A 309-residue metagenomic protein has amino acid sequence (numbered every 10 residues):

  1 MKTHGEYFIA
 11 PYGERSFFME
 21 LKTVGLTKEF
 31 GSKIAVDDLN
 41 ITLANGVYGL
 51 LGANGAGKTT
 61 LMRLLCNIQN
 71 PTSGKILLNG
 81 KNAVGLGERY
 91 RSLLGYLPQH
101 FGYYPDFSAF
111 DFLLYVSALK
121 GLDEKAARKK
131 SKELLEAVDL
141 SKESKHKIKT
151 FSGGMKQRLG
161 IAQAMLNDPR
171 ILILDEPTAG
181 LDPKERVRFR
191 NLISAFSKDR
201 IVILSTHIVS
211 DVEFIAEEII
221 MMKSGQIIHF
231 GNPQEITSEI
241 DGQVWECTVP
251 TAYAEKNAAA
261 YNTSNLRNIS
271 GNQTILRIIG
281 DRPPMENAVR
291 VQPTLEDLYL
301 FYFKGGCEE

Functional and structural regions predicted by a protein language model:
A53-G57: Walker A (P-loop) phosphate-binding loop of ABC-type ATPase nucleotide-binding domains
C66: Helix-to-loop junction immediately C-terminal to a conserved catalytic motif
G74-G85, R89-Y90: Conserved ABC transporter NBD signature motif
L114, A118, K125-E143: Conserved ABC ATPase "signature" region
L172-E176: Catalytic Walker B motif of ABC-type/P-loop ATPase nucleotide-binding domains
